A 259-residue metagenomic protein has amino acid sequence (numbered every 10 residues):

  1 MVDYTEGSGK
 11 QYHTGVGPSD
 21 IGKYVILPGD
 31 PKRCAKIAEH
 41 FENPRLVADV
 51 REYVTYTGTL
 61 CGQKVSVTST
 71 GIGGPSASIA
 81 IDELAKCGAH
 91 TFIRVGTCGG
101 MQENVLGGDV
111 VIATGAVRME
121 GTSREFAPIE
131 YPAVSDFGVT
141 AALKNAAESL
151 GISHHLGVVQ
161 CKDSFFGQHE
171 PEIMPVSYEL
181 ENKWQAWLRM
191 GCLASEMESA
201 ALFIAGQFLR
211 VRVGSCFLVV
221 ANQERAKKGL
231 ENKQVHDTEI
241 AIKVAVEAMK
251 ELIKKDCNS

Functional and structural regions predicted by a protein language model:
M1-A142: Metabolite-binding pocket within alpha/beta catalytic cores that recognizes anionic/polar moieties
L27, P31-C34, T70-A77, P132 (+7 more regions): Generic structural signal for well-ordered, non-membrane alpha-helical segments in soluble metabolic enzymes
P44-D49, G151-V158, L252-S259: Flexible, glycine/charged-enriched surface loops at secondary-structure junctions
H90-T91, L193, R212: Short acidic/polar active-site loop segments enriched in Thr and Asp
A133-G191: Active-site rim beta-loop-alpha module in soluble metabolic enzymes
A142-L150, A205, V244-K255: Generic non-transmembrane alpha-helical segments
A200-Q234: Zn-dependent metallopeptidase/amidohydrolase metal-coordination segment
Q223-S259: His/Asp/Glu-rich mid-to-C-terminal helical/loop segments that flank catalytic regions of hydrolases
